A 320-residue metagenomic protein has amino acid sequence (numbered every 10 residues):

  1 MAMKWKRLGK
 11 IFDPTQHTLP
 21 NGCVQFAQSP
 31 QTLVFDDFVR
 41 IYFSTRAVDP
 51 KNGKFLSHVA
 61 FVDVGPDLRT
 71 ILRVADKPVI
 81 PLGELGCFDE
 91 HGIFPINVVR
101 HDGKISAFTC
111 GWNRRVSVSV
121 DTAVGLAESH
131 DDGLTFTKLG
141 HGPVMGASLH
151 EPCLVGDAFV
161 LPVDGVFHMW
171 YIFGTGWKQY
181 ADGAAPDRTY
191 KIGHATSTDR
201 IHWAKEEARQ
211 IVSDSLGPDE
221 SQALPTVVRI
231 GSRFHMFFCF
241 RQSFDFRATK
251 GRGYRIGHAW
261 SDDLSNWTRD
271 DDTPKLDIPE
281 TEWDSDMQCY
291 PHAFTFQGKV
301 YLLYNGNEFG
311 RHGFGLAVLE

Functional and structural regions predicted by a protein language model:
M1-Q25, S29, L33-H91, V99-D157 (+3 more regions): Beta-rich carbohydrate-recognition and catalytic domains
F94: Metal-dependent C-N hydrolase catalytic cores
T226: Single-stranded RNA-binding regions, centering on S1/OB-family and related RNA-binding modules
H292: Conserved active-site neighborhood of enzyme catalytic/cofactor-binding cores
